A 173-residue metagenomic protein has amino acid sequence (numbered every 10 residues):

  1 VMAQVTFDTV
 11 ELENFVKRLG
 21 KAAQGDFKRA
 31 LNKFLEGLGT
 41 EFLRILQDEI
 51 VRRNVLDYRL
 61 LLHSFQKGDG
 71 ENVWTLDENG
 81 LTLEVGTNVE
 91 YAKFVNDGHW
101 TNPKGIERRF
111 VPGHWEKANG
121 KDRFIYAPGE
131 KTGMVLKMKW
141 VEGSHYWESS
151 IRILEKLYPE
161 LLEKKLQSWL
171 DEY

Functional and structural regions predicted by a protein language model:
V1-A92, T101-Y173: Short, Lys/Arg-rich flexible segments
N96-D97: Short, conserved beta-strand/beta-arch hydrophobic-aromatic motifs that form part of recognition grooves or interface
